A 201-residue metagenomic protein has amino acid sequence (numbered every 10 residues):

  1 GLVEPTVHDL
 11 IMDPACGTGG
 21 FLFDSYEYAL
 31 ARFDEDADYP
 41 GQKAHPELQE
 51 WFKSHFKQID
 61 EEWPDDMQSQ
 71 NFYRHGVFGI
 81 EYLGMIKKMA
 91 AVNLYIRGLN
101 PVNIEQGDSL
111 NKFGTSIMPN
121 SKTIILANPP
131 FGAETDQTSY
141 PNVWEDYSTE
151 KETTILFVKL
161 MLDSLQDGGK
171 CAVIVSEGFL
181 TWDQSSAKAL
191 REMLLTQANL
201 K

Functional and structural regions predicted by a protein language model:
G1-I124, G132-E134, V143, S176-G178 (+2 more regions): Conserved S-adenosyl-L-methionine
Y82, E150-K201: Conserved Class I SAM-dependent methyltransferase catalytic core
F131-E134, T138-K151: Conserved catalytic motifs of ABC-family nucleotide-binding domains
